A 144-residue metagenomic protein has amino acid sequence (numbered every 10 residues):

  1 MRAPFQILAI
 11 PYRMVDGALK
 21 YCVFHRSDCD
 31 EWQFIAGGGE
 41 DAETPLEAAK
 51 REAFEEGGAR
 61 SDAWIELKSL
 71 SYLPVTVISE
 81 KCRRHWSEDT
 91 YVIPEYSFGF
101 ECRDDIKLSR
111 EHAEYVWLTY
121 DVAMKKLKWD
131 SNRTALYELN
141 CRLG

Functional and structural regions predicted by a protein language model:
M1-Y21, D41: Conserved N-terminal beta-strand and adjoining loop/helix that marks the start of the Nudix/MutT-like hydrolase domain
P4, F34, Y91-E95: Short connector loops at helix/strand junctions that flank enzyme active sites, especially segments positioning acidic
P11, H25, S97-E101: Short, well-ordered beta-strand micro-motif
M14-D16, R26, D105: Short polar/acidic secondary-structure junctions
A18-D62: Conserved Nudix-box catalytic region and its N-terminal flanking loop in Nudix hydrolases and closely related
G58-D104: Active-site segment of metal-dependent pyrophosphate-handling enzymes, primarily the Nudix hydrolase catalytic core
E95-Y137: NUDIX/MutT-family hydrolases
E138-L143: C-terminal alpha-helix
